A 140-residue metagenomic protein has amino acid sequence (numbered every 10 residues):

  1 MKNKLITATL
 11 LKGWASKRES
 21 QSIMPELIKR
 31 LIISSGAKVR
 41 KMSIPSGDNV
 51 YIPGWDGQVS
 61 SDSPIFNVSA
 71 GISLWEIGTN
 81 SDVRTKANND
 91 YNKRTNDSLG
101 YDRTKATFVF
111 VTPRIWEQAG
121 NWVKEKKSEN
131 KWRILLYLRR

Functional and structural regions predicted by a protein language model:
M1-R140: Mixed-charge (Asp/Glu-Lys/Arg
